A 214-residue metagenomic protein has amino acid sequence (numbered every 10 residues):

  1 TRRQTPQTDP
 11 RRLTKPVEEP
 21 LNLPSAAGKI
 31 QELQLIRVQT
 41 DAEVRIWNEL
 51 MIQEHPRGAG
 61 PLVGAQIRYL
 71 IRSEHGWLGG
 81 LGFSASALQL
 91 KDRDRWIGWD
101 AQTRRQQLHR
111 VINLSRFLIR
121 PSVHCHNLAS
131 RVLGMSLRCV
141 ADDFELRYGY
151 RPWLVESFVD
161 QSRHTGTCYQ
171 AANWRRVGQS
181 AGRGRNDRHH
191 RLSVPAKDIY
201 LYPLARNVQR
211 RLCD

Functional and structural regions predicted by a protein language model:
T1-D9, R163-T165: Hydrophobic or amphipathic alpha-helical targeting/insertion segments
P6-T40: Conserved N-terminal entry element of GNAT/NAT acetyltransferase domains
L33-R68, R72-V208: Acyl-donor binding region in acyl/amide transferases
R210-D214: Short, charged, solvent-exposed linker or helix-capping segments at domain edges/interfaces that act as flexible hinges
